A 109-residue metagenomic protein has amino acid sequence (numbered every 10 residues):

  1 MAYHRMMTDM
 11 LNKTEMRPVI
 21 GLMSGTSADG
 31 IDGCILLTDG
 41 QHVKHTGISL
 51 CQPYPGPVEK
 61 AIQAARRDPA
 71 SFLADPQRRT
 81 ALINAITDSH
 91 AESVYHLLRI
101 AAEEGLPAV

Functional and structural regions predicted by a protein language model:
A2-V109: Short acidic/glycine-rich loops and adjacent helix/strand connectors that line catalytic pockets where negatively
